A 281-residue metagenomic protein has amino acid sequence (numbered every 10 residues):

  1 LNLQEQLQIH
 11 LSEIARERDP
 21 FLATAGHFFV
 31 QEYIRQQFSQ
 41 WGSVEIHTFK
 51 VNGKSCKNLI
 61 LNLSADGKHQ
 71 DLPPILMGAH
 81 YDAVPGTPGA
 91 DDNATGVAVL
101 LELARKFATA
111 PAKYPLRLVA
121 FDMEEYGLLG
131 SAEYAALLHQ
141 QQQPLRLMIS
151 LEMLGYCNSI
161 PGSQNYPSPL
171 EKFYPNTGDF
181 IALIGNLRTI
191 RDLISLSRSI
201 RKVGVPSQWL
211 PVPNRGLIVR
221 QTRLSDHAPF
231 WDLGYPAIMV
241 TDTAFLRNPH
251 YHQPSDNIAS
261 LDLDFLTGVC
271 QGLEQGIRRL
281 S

Functional and structural regions predicted by a protein language model:
N2, Q6-I9, E13, A25 (+12 more regions): Extracytoplasmic/secreted proteins, especially bacterial periplasmic and envelope-associated proteins
L7-D66, L210-P211: A non-catalytic alpha/beta surface segment that caps or lines the substrate-entry region of metallo-dependent hydrolase
H10-P20, A79, Y174-D179, Q253-P254: Acidic/histidine-rich, surface-exposed loop or edge segments in extracytoplasmic proteins
I60, I75-G78, R117-A120, R146-L151 (+1 more regions): Structural recognition of the beta-strand scaffold that forms the well-ordered cores of secreted hydrolase catalytic
D66-P74: Proline/glycine-enriched tight loop/beta-turn segments at coil->beta junctions that connect or precede beta-strands
P73-P85: Glycine/charged-rich beta-loop-alpha catalytic/anionic-binding loops adjacent to active sites
V84-I194, V219-T222: Acidic/histidine-rich catalytic neighborhood of metal-dependent amide-processing enzymes
G162, Y166-S281: Active-site-adjacent substrate-binding region of metalloamidase/peptidase-like peptide-processing proteins
